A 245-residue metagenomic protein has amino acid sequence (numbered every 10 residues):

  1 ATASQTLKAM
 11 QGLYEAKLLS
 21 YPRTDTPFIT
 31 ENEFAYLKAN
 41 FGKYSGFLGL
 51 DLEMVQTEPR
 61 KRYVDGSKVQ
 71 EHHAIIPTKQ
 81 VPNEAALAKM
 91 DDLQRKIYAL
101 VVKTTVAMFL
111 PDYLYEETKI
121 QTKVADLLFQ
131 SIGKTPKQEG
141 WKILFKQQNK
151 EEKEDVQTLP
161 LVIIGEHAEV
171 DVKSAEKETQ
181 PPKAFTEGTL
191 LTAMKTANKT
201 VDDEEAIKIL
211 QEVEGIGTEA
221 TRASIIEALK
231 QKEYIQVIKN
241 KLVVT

Functional and structural regions predicted by a protein language model:
A1-T245: Core catalytic DNA strand-manipulation module of type IA topoisomerases
